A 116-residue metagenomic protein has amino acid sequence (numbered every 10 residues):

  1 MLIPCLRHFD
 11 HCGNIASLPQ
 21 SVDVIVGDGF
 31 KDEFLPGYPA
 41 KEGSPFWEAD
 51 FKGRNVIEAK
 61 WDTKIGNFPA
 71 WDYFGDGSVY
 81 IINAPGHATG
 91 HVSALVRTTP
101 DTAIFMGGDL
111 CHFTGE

Functional and structural regions predicted by a protein language model:
M1-I25: Active-site metal-binding motif and surrounding structural segment of the metallo-beta-lactamase
C5, G27, M106-D109: Active-site flanking residues adjacent to catalytic metal/cofactor-binding acidic residues
R7-G13, D32-E33, A88-V92, H112-G115: Active-site environment of divalent metal-dependent phosphoester hydrolases
S17, D23-N83: Metallo-beta-lactamase
V22, G43-F46, D101-T102, F113-T114: Short, low-complexity, polar/charged sequence segments that are solvent-exposed and flexible
F34-P36, I104, E116: Short acidic, gly/pro-rich beta-turn/loop elements at beta-sheet edges and active-site/ligand-binding grooves
E58-T114: Catalytic core of the metallo-beta-lactamase
